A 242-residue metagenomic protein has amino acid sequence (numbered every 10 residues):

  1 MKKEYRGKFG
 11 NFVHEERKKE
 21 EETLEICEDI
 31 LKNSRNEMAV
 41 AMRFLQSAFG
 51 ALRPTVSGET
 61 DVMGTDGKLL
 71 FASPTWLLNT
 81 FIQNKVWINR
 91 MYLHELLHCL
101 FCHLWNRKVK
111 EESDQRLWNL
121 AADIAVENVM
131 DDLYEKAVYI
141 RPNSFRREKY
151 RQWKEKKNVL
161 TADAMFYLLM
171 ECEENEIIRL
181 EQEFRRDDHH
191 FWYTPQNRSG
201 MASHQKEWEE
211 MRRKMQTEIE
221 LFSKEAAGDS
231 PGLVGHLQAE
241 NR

Functional and structural regions predicted by a protein language model:
M1-N89, L96-R242: Short, functionally important secondary-structure microenvironments
